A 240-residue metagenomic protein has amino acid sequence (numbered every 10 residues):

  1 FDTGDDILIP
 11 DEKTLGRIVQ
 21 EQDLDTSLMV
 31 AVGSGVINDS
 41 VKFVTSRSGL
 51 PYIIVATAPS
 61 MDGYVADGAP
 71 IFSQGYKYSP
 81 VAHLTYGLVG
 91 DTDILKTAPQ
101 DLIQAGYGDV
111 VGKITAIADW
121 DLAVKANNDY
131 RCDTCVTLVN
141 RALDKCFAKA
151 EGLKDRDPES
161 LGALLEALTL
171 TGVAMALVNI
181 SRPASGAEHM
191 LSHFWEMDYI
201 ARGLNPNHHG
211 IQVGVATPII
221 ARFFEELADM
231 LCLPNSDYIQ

Functional and structural regions predicted by a protein language model:
F1-D2, V30-V32, I53-V55, V89-G90 (+2 more regions): General beta-strand structural signal in soluble alpha/beta enzymes
F1-L28: ATP/NTP phosphate-donor binding region
D6-L8, V36-I37, S60: Short acidic loop-to-helix transition motifs that present clustered carboxylates
E21-L24, T45, Y78-H83, G87 (+3 more regions): Solvent-exposed alpha-helices and their adjacent loops that cap or buttress functional pockets in soluble metabolic
Q22-V44, S48-T57: A short, small-residue-rich loop immediately preceding and capping a beta-strand
S46-K145: A glycine/threonine-rich phosphate-anchoring loop and its flanking beta-alpha core in nucleotide/phosphate-binding
L138-Q240: Active-site segments that bind and position negatively charged phosphate/pyrophosphate groups
